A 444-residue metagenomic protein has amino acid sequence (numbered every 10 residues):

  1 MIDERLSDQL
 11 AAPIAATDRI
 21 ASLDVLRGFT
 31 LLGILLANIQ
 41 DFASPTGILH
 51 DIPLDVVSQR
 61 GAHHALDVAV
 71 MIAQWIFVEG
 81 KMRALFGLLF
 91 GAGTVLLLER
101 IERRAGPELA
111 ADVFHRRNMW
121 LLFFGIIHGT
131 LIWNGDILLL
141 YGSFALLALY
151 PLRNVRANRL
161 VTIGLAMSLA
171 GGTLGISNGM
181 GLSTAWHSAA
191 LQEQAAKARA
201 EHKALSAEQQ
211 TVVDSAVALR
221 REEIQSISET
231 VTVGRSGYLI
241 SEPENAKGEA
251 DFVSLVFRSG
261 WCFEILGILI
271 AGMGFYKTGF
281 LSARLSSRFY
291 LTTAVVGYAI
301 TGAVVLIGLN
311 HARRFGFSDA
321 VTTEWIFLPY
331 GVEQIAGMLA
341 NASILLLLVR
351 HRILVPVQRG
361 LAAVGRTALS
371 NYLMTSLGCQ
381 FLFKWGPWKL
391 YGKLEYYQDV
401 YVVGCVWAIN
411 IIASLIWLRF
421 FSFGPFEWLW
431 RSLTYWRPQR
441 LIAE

Functional and structural regions predicted by a protein language model:
M1-E444: Alpha-helical transmembrane segments and their immediate juxtamembrane cytosolic regions
